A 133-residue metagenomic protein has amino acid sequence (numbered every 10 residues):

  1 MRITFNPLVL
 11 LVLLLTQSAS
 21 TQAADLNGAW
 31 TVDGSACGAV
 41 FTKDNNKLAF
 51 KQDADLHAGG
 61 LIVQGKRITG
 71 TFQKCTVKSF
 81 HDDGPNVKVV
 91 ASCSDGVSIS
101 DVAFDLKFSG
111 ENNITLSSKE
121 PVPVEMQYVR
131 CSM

Functional and structural regions predicted by a protein language model:
M1-L8: Bacterial N-terminal signal peptides that target proteins for export
V9-L14: Hydrophobic helical h-region of N-terminal Sec-dependent signal peptides in bacterial secretory/periplasmic proteins
T16-S18: N-terminal signal peptide c-region/cleavage motif recognized by signal peptidases
T21-D25: Boundary at the C-terminal end of the N-terminal hydrophobic targeting segment
L26-N27, V32-K66, G70: Short, solvent-exposed loop/hinge segments that bridge or flank secondary-structure elements
A58-G110: Contiguous, well-ordered beta-strand patches that form the walls/edges of small beta-barrel/beta-sandwich domains
D105-K107, E111-Q127: Short, exposed beta-strand-loop hairpins at the edges of beta-sheets in extracellular/periplasmic proteins
C131-M133: Short, solvent-exposed mixed-charge patches
